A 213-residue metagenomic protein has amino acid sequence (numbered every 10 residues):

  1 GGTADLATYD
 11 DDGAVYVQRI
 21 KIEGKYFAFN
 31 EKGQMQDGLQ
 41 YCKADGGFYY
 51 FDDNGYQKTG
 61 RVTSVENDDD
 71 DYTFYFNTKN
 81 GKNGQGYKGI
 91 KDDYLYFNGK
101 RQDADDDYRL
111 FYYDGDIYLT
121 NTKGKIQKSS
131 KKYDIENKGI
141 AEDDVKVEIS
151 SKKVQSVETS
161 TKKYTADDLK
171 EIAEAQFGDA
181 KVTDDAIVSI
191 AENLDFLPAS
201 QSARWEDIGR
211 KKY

Functional and structural regions predicted by a protein language model:
G1-Y213: Extracellular adhesion/carbohydrate-binding repeat motifs centered on closely spaced tryptophans
